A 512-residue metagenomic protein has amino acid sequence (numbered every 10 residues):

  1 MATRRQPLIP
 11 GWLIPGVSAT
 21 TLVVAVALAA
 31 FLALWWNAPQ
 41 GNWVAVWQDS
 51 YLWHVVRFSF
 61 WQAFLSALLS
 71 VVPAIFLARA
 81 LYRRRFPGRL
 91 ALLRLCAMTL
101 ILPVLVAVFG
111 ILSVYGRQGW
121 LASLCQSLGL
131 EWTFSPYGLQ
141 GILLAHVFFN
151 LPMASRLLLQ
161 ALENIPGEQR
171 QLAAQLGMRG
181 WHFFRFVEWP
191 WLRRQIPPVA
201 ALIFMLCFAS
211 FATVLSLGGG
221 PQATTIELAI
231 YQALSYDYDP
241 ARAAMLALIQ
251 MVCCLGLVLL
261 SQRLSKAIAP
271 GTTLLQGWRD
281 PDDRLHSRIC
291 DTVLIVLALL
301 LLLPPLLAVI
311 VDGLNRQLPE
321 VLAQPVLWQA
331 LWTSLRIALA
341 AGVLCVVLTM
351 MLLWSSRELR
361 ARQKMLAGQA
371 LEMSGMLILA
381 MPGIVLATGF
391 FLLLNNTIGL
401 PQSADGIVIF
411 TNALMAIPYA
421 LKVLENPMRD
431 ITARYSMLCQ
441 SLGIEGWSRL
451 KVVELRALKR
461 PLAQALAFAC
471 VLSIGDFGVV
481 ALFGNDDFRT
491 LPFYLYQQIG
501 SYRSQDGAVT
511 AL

Functional and structural regions predicted by a protein language model:
T3, G41-Q48, Q317-L322: A short amphipathic helical element positioned immediately N-terminal to and/or at the very start of a transmembrane
R4, R263-L294: Flexible interhelical linker loops that connect adjacent transmembrane helices in multi-pass membrane transporters
P7-G41, S50-E163, W191-S216, M245-Q262 (+6 more regions): Membrane-water interface segments at the C-terminal ends of transmembrane alpha-helices in multi-pass inner-membrane
A45, L90-L93, Q126, G167-Q175 (+11 more regions): Short amphipathic alpha-helical coupling elements at transmembrane boundaries
L52, Q169, M178, F211 (+7 more regions): Membrane-helix interface/capping residues of multi-pass secondary transporters
S113, A212-Y238, D476-Q505: Glycine-rich helix-loop "coupling/hinge" segments at transmembrane-helix boundaries in multipass transporters
E163-L192, L359, M437-L458: Short helix-to-coil transition segments within interhelical loops that connect adjacent transmembrane helices
Q171, R179-F183, I268-D282, Q317-L318 (+2 more regions): Juxtamembrane inter-helical linkers in multi-pass membrane proteins
